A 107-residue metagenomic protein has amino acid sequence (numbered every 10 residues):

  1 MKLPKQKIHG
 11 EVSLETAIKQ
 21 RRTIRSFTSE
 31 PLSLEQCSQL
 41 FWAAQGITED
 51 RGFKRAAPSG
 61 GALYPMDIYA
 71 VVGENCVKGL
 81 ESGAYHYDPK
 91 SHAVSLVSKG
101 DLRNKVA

Functional and structural regions predicted by a protein language model:
M1-A107: N-terminal amphipathic, basic helical "cap/leader" segment at the start of enzyme domains
